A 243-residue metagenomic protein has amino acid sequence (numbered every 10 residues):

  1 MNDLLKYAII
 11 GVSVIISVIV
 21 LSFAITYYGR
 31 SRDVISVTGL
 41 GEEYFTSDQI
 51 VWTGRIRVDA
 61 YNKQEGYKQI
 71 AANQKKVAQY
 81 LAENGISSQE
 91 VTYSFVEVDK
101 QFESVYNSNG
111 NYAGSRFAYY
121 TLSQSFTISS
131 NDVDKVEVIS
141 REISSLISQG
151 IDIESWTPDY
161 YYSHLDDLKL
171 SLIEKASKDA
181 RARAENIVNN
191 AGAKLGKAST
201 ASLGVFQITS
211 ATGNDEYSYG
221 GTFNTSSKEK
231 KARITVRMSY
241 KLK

Functional and structural regions predicted by a protein language model:
M1-K243: Short, charge-dense linear interaction motifs
